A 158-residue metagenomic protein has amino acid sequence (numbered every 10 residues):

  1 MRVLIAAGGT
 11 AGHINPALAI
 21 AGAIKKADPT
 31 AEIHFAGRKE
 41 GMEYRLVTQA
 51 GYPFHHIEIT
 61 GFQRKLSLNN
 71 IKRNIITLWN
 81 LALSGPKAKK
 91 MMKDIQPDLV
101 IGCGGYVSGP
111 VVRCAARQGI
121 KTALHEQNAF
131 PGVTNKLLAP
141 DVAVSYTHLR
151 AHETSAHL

Functional and structural regions predicted by a protein language model:
V3-T10, T30-G85: Conserved nucleotide-sugar phosphate-binding/catalytic loop shared by glycosyltransferases and other
T10-A11, G105-V107, A129, V133: Residue-level detector of alpha-helix initiation sites
H13-I24: Short amphipathic alpha-helix
G41-M42, A88, P97-Q118: An aromatic- and histidine-rich active-site surface loop
P53, L99, A143-V144: Well-ordered beta-strand positions
H56-T60, C103, H125-N128: Short beta->alpha connector loops at strand-helix junctions that form conserved, small/polar/Pro-enriched
A116-L124, P131-Y146: A conserved, positively charged/aromatic
T147-A156: Conserved small/polar residues in nucleotide/adenosyl-binding loops
